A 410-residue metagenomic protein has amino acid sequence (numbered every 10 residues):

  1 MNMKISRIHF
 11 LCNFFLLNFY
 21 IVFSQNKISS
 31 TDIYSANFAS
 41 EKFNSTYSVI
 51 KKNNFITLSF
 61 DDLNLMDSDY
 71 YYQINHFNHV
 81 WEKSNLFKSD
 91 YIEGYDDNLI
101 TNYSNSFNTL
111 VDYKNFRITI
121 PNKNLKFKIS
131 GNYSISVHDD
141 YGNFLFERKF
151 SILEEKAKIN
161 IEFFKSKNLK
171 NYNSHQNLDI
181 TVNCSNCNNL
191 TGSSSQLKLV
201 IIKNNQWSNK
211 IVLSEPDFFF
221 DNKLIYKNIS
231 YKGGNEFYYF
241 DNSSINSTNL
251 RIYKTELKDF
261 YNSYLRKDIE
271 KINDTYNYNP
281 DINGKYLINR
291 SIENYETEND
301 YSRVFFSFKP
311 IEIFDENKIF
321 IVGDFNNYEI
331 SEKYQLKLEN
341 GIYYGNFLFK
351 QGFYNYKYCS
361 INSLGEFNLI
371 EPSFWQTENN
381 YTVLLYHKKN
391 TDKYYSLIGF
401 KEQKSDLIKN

Functional and structural regions predicted by a protein language model:
M1-N26: Bacterial Sec-dependent N-terminal signal peptides
Q25-K51, K156-L169, D281-E293: Short, compositionally biased P/S/T/A/G/V-rich stretches that sit at domain boundaries
I28, I152-H175, W375-G399: Low-complexity, Pro/Ser/Thr- and charge-rich linker/hinge segments at domain boundaries
Y34-H76, N171-C184, N294-F306: Contiguous beta-strand segments within globular domains
W81, L125, D139-L145, S244-L250 (+1 more regions): Short acidic/polar inter-strand loop motif in beta-rich domains
Y91-F116, W207-S214, R303-Q351, I361-K388: Aromatic-rich carbohydrate-binding modules that target alpha-glucans
D112-L125, S130-V137: Ligand-binding face of N-terminal immunoglobulin V-set domains in extracellular IgSF glycoproteins
Y264-D315, Y395-N410: Basic K/R-rich, polyanion-interacting modules in nucleoproteins and related proteins
